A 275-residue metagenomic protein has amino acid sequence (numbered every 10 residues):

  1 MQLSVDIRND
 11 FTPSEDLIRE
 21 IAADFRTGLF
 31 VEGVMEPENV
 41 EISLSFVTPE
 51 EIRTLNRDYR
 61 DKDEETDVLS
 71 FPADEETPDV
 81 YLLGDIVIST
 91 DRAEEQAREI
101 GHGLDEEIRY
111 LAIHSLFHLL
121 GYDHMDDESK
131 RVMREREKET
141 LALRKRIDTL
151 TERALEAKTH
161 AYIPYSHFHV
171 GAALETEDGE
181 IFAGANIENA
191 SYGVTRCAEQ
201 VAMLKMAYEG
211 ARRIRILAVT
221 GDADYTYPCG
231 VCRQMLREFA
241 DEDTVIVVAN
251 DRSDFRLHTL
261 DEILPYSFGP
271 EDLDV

Functional and structural regions predicted by a protein language model:
M1-R109, L119-K145: An acidic/histidine-cluster motif and surrounding catalytic segment that typifies divalent-metal-assisted enzyme active
A22-R26, R153-E156, A198-K205: Short, well-ordered amphipathic alpha-helical segments that serve as non-catalytic structural scaffolds within diverse
P37, I163-S166: Short loop/turn motifs at secondary-structure junctions and domain boundaries
T149-I163: Short, basic/aromatic recognition patches
H167-T176: Short beta-strand scaffold segments in enzyme catalytic cores
A183-D272: Zn2+-dependent cytidine deaminase-like catalytic core
